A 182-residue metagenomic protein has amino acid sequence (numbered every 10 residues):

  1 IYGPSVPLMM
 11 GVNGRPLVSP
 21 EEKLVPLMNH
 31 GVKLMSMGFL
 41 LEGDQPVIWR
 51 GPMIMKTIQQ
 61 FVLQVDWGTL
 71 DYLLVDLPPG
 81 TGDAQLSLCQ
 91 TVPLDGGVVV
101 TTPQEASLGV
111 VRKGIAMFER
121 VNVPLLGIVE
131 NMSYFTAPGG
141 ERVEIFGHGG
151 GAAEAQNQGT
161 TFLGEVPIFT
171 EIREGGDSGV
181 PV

Functional and structural regions predicted by a protein language model:
I1-D44, M55-K56: Phosphate-binding loop that captures ATP/GTP phosphates
Y2, R50-T57, L77-A84, A106-V110 (+3 more regions): Helical mechanochemical/support elements of P-loop NTPase systems and associated helical scaffolds
Y2-G3, L40-E42, P79-G80, P103-S107 (+2 more regions): Conserved nucleotide-binding/hydrolysis micro-motifs of P-loop NTPases
V6, M35, I58, D76-L77 (+4 more regions): Residue-level signature of catalytic and energy-coupling elements of molecular machines, predominantly ATP/GTP-dependent
P16-S19, M37-M53, T57-S87: Switch II (G3) loop of P-loop NTPases
S36, V99-T102, I128-V129: Conserved beta-strand segments of the P-loop GTPase G domain that flank and frequently precede/overlap
G68-L77, T81-G82, P93-I115: Conserved Switch II/interswitch segment of TRAFAC-class P-loop GTPases
I115-V182: C-terminal lobe/tail of nucleotide-utilizing enzymes
